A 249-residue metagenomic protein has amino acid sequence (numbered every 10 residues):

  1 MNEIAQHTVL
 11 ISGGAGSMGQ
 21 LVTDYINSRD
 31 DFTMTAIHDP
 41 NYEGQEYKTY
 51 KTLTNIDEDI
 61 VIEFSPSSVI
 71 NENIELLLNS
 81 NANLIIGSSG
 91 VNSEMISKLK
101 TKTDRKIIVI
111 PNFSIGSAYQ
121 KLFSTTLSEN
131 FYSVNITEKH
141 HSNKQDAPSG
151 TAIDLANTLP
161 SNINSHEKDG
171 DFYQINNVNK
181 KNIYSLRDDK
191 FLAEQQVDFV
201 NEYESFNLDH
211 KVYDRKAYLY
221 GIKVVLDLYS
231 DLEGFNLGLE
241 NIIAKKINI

Functional and structural regions predicted by a protein language model:
N2-T52, S68, Y132-I249: C-terminal substrate-binding/catalytic lobe of Rossmann-fold NAD(P)-dependent oxidoreductases
P40, S89-V91, N112-S114, K139-H141: Short, ordered loop/turn segments at secondary-structure junctions
N55-N71, N83: Rossmann-like NAD(P)-binding element
F64-S65, G87, N201: Short, well-ordered coil/turn residues at beta-beta hairpins and beta-strand->alpha-helix junctions within
N71-E75, S97: Alpha-helical segments flanking ligand/cofactor-binding loops in enzyme cores
L76-E94: ADP-ribose/adenylate-binding Rossmann-like module
N83, K98-S114, F131-T137: Rossmann-fold dehydrogenase core element
S88-I107, I115-A118, F123-T126: Rossmann-fold NAD(P)-binding glycine/threonine-rich loop
